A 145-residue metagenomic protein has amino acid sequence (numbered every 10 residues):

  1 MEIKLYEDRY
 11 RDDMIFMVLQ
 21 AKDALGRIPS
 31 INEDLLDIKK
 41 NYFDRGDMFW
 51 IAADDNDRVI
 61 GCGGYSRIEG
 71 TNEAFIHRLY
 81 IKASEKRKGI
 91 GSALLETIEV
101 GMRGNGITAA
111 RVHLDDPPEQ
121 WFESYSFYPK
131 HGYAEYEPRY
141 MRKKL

Functional and structural regions predicted by a protein language model:
M1-E2: Extreme N-terminal starter segment of soluble prokaryotic enzymes
L5-H77, K82, L95, G101 (+1 more regions): Acetyl-CoA-dependent GNAT
L79, S84, D115-P117: Short strand-loop junctions, especially beta-strand C-caps/beta-turns that link beta-sheets to coils or alpha-helices
I81, R87-V100, S126, K130: Conserved acetyl-CoA-binding loop-helix of GNAT-fold acetyltransferases
L95, E119-S124, Y140-L145: Short glycine/proline-centered loop/turn elements that form peptide/ligand docking sites
M102-D116: Conserved GNAT acetyl-CoA-binding A-motif
V112-Y128: Short, charged helix-to-loop "capping" segments that act as catalytic/coupling loops
Y128-P138: Conserved acetyl-CoA-binding loop of GNAT-fold acetyltransferases
